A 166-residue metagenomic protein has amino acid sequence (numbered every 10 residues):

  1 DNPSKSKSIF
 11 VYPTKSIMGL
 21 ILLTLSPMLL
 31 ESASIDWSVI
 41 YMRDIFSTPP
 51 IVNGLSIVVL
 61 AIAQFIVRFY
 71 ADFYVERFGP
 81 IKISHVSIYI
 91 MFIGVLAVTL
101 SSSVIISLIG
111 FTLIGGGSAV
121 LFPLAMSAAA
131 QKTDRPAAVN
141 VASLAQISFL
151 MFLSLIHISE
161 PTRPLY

Functional and structural regions predicted by a protein language model:
S16-V58: Extracytoplasmic gate region of multi-pass secondary transporters
S47, S101-S102: Helix-breaking motifs and short loop linkers at transmembrane-helix boundaries and internal kinks in secondary membrane
A61-I62, F149-M151: Short hydrophobic/small-residue motifs within alpha-helical transmembrane segments of multi-pass transporter-like
R68-G79: Helix-to-loop junctions at the C-terminal end of transmembrane segments in multipass secondary transporters
I83-L96: Structural signature of the two symmetry-related core transmembrane helices
I105-L113: Paired small-residue
V120-T133: Intracellular juxtamembrane helix-capping segments at the cytosolic ends of symmetry-related transmembrane helices
H157-Y166: Single conserved hydrophobic/aromatic residue that forms the stacking wall/gate of nucleotide- or nucleobase-binding
